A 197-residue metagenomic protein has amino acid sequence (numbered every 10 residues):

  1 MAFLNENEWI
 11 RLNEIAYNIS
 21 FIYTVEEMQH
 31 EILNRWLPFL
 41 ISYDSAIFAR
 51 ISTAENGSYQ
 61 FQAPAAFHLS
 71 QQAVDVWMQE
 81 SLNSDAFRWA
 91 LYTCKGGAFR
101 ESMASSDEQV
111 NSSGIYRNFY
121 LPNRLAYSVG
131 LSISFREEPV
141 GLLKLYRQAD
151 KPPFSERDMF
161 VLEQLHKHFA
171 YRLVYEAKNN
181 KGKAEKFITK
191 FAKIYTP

Functional and structural regions predicted by a protein language model:
M1-N7: N-terminal hydrophobic or amphipathic helices/low-complexity stretches enriched in small/hydrophobic/Pro/Gly
L4, E14-E27, E31-P139, Y146-R147 (+3 more regions): Regulatory input/activation interfaces that engage signals or partners
G141-L142, P197: Conserved active-site beta-strand-loop modules that form the wall/rim of enzyme catalytic pockets and either contain
A149-R157, E176-N180: Inter-helical turn/loop segments and adjacent helix faces that build the functional surface of alpha-helical bundle
P153-Y171: Amphipathic alpha-helical "output/dimerization" segments
V174-P197: Signal-transducing coiled-coil/dimerization helices and immediately adjacent hinge/linker segments that couple sensory
